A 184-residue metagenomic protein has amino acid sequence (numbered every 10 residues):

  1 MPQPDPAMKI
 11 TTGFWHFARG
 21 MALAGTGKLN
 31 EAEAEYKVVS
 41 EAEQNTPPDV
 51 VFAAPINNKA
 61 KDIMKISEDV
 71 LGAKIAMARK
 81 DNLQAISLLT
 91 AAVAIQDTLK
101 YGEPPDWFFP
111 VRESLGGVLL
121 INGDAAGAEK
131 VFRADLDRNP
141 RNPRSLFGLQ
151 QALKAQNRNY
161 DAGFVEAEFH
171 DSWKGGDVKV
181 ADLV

Functional and structural regions predicted by a protein language model:
M1-P4, K37-P48, T90-T98, A134-D137 (+1 more regions): Amphipathic alpha-helical segments of tetratricopeptide repeats
T12, R19, G72, L115 (+1 more regions): Structural register within alpha-helical repeat arrays
